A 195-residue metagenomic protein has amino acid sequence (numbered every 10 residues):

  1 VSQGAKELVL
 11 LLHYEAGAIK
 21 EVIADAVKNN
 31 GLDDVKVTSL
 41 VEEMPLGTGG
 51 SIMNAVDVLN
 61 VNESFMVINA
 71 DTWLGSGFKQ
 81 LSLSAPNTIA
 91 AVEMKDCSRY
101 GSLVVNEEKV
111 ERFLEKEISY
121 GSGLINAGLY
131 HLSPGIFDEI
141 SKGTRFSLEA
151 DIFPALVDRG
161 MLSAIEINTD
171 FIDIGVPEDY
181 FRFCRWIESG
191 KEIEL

Functional and structural regions predicted by a protein language model:
V1-N69, E139-K142: Conserved N-terminal catalytic core of the sugar/cofactor nucleotidyltransferase
I19, A55, D71, L103 (+2 more regions): Residue-level signal for inorganic ion chemistry
E21-A24, F78-L81, S102, R185: Short amphipathic alpha-helical segments
D25-N29, V58, L83, V105-K109 (+1 more regions): Short, hinge-like loop/turn segments at secondary-structure boundaries
S51-N54, G77-L81: A short acidic, amphipathic alpha-helical/loop segment
I52, R99-L103, N126, Y130: Adenylate-forming
M66, W73, K79-L83, K95 (+1 more regions): Catalytic-core segments of class I nucleotidyltransferases/pyrophosphorylases that form NMP-activated intermediates
T88-V105, E117: Short beta-strand-to-loop element that shapes/binds the nucleotide-sugar donor at the catalytic cleft/hinge
